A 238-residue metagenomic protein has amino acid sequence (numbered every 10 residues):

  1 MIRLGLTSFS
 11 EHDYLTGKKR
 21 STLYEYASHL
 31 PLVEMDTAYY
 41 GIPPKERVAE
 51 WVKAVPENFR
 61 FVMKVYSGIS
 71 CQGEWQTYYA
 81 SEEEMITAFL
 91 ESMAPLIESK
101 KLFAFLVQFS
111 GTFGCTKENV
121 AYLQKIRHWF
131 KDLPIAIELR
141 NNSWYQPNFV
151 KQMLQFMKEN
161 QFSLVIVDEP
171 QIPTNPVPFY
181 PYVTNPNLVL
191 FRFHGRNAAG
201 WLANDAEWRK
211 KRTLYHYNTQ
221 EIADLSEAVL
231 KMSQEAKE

Functional and structural regions predicted by a protein language model:
M1-E238: Residues lining hydrophobic/aromatic ligand-binding pockets adjacent to catalytic sites
